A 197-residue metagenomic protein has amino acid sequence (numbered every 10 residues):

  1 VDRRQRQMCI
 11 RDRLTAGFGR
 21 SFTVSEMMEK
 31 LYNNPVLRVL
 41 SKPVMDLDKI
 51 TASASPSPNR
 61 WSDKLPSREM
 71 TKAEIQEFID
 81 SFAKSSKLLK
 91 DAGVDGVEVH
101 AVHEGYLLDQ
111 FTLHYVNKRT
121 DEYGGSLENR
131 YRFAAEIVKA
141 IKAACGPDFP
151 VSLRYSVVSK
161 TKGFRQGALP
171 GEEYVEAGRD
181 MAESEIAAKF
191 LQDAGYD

Functional and structural regions predicted by a protein language model:
V1-I10: Single conserved hydrophobic/aromatic residue that forms the stacking wall/gate of nucleotide- or nucleobase-binding
R11, G96-E98, D148-R154, D197: Structural preference for beta-strand elements that scaffold enzyme active sites
D12, L89, I141, L153: Conserved, mostly hydrophobic/aromatic
L14-M28, E98-G125, Y196: Glycine-rich, proline-tolerant flexible connector loops at the mouths of alpha/beta enzymes
T15-L88: Non-globular sequence segments
I75-A83, K87-K90, E122-I137, V157-F190: Active-site glycine- and acidic-residue-rich loops that bind and position anionic ligands or nucleotide-like cofactors
A144-K162: Aromatic-lined carbohydrate-recognition surfaces of secreted/lumenal glycan-active proteins
